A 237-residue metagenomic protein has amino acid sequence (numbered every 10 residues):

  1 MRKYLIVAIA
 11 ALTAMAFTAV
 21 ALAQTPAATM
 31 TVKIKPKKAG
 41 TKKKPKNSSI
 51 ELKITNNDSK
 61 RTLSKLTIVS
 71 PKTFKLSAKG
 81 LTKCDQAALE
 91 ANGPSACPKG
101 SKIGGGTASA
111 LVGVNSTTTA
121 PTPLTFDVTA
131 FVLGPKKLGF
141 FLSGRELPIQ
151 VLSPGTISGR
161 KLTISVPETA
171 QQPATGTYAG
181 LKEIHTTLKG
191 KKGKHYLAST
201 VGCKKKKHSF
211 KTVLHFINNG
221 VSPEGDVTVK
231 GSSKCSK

Functional and structural regions predicted by a protein language model:
M1-A23: N-terminal export/membrane-targeting signals
A23-K237: Ser/Thr/Pro/Gly-rich, low-complexity intrinsically disordered stalk/linker tracts of secreted and surface-exposed
